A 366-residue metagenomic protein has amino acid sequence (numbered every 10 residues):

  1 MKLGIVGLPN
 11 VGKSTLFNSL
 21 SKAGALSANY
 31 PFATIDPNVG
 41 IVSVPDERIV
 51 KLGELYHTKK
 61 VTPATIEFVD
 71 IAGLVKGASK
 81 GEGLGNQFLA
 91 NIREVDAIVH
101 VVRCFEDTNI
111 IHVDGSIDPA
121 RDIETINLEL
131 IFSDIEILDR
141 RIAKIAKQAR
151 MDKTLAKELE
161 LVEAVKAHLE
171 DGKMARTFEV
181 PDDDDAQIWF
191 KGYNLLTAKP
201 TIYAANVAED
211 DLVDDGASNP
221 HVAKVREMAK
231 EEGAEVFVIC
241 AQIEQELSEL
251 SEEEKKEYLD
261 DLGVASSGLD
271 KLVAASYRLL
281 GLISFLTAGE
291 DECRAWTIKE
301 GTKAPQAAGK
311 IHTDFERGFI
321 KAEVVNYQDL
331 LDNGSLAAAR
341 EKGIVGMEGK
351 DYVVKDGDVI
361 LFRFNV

Functional and structural regions predicted by a protein language model:
M1-I111, D139-R140: Conserved G1/Walker A P-loop phosphate-binding module
K2-V6, F17, A146-V353, I360 (+1 more regions): C-terminal-of-GTPase-core extension/linker across diverse P-loop GTPases
P9, I131-D134, N194: Flexible interhelical turns and helix-capping residues at alpha-helix boundaries within structured domains
K22, E54, A90, L128 (+2 more regions): Short, intrinsically disordered, mixed-charge
A23-P31, N38-G40, R48-K51, K80 (+11 more regions): Glycine-rich, flexible loop/turn motifs
F32, D46-I49, T62-F68, E82-D96 (+9 more regions): Amphipathic alpha-helical transducer elements in NTP-driven molecular machines
G40-P45, A72-E82, R93-L155, H168-D182 (+1 more regions): Conserved Switch II/interswitch segment of TRAFAC-class P-loop GTPases
